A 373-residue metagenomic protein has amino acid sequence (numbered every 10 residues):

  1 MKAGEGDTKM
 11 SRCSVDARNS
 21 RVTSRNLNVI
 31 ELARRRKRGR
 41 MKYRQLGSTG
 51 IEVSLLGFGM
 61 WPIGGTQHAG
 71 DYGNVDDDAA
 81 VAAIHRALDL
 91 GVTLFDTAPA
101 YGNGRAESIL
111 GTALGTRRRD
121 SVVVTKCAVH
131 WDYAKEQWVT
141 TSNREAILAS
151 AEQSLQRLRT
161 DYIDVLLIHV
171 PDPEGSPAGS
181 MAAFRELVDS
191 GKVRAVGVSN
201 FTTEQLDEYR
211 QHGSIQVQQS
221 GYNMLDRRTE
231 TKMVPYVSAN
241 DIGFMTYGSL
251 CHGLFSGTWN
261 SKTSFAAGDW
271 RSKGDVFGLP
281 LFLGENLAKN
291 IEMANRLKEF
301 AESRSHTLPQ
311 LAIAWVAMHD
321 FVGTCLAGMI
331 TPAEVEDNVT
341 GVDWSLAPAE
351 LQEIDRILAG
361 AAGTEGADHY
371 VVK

Functional and structural regions predicted by a protein language model:
N28-S121: N-terminal binding-site loop/beta-alpha segment at the start of enzyme catalytic domains that lines or forms
R36-M41, V81, F265-S303, M318-G323 (+1 more regions): Terminal-tail/helix-coil boundary detector
L46, F58, A80, F95 (+12 more regions): Conserved, mostly hydrophobic/aromatic
W61-I63, A98-A100, K126-H130, I168-P171 (+4 more regions): Active-site beta-loop-alpha junctions enriched in small/polar residues
Q67, A134-R228, K232, I242-G243: Glycine/proline-rich, positively charged, aromatic-decorated active-site loop/lid region on the catalytic face
T229-S272: Aromatic-lined glycan-binding groove of carbohydrate-active enzymes
